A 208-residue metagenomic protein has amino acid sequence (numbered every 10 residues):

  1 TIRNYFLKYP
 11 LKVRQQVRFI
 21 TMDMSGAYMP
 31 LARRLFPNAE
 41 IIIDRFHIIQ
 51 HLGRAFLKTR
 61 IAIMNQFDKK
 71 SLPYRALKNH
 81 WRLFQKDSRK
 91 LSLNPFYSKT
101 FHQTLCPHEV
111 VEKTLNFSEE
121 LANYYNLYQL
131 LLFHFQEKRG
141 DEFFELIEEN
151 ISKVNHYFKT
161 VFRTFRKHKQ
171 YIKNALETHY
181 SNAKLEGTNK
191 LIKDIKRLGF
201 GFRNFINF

Functional and structural regions predicted by a protein language model:
R3-I42, F46-Q50, K69-F208: Acidic/histidine-rich catalytic cores and adjacent linkers of DNA breakage/strand-transfer/modification proteins
I48-K69: Short alpha-helix plus adjacent loop in nuclease-associated cores
